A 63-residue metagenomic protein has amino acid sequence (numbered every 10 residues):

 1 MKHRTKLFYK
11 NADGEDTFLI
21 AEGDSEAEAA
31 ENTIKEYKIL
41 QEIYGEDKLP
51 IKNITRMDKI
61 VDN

Functional and structural regions predicted by a protein language model:
M1, E28-A30, I51, T55-R56: Compositionally biased, low-complexity segments enriched in small residues
M1-D16: Short aromatic-glycine-(Arg/Gly/Cys) micro-motifs in beta-strand/loop hairpins
A12-G14, E26-E28, V61: Generic "edge-of-domain/loop-turn" microfeature
F18-E22: Well-ordered beta-strand positions in beta-sheet-rich domains
D24-E46: A short, charged, amphipathic alpha-helix used as a generic interaction element across diverse proteins
I39-N63: Short, mixed-charge low-complexity intrinsically disordered segments
